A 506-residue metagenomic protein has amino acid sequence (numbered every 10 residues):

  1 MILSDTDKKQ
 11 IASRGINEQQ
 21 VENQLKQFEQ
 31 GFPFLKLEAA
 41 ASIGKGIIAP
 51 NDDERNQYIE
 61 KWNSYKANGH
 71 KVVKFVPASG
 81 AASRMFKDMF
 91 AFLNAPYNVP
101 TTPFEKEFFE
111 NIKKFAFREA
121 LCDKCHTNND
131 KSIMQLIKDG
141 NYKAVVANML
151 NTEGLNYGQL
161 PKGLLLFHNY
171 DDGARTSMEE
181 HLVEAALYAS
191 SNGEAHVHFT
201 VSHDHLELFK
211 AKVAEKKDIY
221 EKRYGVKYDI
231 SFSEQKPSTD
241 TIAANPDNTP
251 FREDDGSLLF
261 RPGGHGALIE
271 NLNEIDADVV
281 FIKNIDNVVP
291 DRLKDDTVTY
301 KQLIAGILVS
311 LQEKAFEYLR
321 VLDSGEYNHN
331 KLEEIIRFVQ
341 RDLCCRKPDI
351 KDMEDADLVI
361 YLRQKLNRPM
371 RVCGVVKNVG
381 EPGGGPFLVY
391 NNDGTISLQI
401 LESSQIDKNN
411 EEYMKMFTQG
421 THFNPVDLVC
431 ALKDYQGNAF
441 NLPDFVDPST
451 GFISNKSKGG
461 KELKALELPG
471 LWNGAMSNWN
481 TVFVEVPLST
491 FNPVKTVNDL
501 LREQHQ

Functional and structural regions predicted by a protein language model:
I2-I43, A214, M353, D357-L366 (+5 more regions): Long, compositionally biased intrinsically disordered regions
K9-I11, P33, L37-V379, G383 (+5 more regions): Domain-scale recognition of functional cores that engage charged ligands
S132-D139, G154-Y157, D286, K301-Q340 (+1 more regions): Conserved catalytic alpha/beta cores of large enzymes that bind or transform nucleotide phosphates and polynucleotides
V280, Y390-P425, D434, T450-N455: C-terminal, active-site-flanking charged/polar segments
